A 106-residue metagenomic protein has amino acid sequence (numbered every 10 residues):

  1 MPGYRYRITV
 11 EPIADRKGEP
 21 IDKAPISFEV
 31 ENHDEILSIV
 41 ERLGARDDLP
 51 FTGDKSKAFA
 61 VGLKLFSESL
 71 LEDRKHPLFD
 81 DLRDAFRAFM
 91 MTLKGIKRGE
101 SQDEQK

Functional and structural regions predicted by a protein language model:
M1-G53, P77-K106: N-terminal intrinsically disordered, cationic/polar leader segments that include organellar targeting peptides
L43, S69-D73: Generic structural signal for hydrophobic core residues of well-folded globular domains
K55-G62: Short, well-ordered alpha-helical segments that carry or flank key catalytic/ligand-binding motifs at enzyme/regulatory
